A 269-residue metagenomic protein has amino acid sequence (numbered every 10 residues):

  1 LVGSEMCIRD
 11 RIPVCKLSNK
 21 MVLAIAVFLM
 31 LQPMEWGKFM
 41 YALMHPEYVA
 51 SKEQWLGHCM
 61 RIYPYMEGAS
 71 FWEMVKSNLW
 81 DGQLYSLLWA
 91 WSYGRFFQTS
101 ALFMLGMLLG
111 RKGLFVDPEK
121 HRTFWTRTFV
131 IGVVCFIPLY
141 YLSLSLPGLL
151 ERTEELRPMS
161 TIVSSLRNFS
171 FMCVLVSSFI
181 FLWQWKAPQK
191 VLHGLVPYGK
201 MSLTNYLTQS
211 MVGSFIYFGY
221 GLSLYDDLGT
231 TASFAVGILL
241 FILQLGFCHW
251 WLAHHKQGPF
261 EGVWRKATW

Functional and structural regions predicted by a protein language model:
L1-I8: Short, small-residue-biased leader/transition segments that mark boundaries at the very start of proteins
P13-N19, M107-P118, F179-P188, F218-Y220 (+1 more regions): Structural signal for the C-terminal ends of transmembrane alpha-helices and the immediately following loop
I25-L105: Long hydrophobic alpha-helical segments that form multi-pass transmembrane helix bundles in integral membrane proteins
T128-G132, W183-V212, T230-T231, K256-T268: Functional transmembrane helices that form membrane-embedded active or gating regions
T128-W183: Alpha-helical transmembrane segments and terminal signal-anchor/GPI-anchor hydrophobic tails, characterized by long
C135-S143, P197-L224: Kinked, hydrophobic transmembrane alpha-helices enriched for aromatic residues and small/kink-inducing positions
G148-R157, Y217-A235: Extracellular/periplasmic helix-loop-helix junctions in multi-pass membrane proteins
M159-R167, M201-S202, Y225-L245, H249: Membrane-interface transmembrane-helix boundary segments in multi-pass integral membrane proteins
